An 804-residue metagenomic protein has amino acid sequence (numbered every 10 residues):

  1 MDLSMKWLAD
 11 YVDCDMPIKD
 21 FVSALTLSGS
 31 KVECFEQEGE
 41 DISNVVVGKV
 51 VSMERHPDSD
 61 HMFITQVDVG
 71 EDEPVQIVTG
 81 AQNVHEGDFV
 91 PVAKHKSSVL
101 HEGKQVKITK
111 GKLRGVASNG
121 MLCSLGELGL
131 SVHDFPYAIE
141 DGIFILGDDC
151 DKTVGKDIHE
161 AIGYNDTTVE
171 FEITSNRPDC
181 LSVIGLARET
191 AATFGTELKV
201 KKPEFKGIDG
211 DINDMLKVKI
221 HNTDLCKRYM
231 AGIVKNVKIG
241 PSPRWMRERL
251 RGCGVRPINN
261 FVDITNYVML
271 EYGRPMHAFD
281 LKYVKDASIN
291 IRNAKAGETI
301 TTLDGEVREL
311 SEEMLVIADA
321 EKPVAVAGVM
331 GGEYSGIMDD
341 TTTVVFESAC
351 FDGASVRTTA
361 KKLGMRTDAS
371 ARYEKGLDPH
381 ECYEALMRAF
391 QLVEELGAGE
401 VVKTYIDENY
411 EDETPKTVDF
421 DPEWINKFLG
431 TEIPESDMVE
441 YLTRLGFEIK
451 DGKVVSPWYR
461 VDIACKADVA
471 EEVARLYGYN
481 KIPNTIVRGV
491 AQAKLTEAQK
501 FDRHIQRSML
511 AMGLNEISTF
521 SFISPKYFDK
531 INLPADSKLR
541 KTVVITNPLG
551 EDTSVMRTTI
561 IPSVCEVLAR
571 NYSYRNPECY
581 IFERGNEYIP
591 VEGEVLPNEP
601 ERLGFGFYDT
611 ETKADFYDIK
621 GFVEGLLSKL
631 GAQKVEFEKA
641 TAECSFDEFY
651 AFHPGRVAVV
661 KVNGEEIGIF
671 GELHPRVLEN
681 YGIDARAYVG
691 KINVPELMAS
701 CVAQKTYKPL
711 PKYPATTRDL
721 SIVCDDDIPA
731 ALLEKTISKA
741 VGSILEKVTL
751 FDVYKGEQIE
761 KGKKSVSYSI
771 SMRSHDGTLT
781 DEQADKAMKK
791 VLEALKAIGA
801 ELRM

Functional and structural regions predicted by a protein language model:
M1-G210, V345, G364, D368 (+4 more regions): Phosphate-backbone binding interfaces of nucleic-acid-interacting proteins
D2, R444-G446, V591-E599, G604 (+1 more regions): A carboxyl-terminal module marker
S4-M5, S23, F63, L198-E298: Glycine/proline-enriched, intrinsically flexible loops and inter-domain linkers
E40-S43, F205-I208, V490-T496, T519-K538 (+2 more regions): Beta-rich nucleic-acid/ligand-interaction surfaces
V47-I77, T153, E248, N259 (+1 more regions): Conserved mixed alpha/beta core segments that line enzyme active sites in large multi-domain catalysts
A117-S131, A138, I143, I317-P415 (+5 more regions): Mobile "lid/hinge" segments at catalytic clefts and subdomain interfaces of large enzymes
G185, V418-P577, R718, S771-H775 (+1 more regions): Extended, well-folded interaction surfaces typified by the phenylalanyl-tRNA synthetase beta subunit core
F194-I220, G397-I425: Terminal amphipathic helices with adjacent charged low-complexity linkers/tails
